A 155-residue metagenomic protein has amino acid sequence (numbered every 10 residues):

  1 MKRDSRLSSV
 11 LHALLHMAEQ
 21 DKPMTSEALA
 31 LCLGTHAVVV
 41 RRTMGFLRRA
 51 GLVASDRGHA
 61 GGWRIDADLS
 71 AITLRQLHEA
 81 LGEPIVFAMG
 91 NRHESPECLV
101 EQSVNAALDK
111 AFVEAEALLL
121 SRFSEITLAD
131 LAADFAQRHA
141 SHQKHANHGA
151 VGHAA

Functional and structural regions predicted by a protein language model:
K2-T35: N-terminal helix-turn-helix DNA-binding core of bacterial DNA-binding proteins
V38: Key DNA-contact positions within bacterial/archaeal DNA-binding proteins
T43-A50: Basic amphipathic alpha-helical segments that dock to polyanions
A50-D66: Beta-hairpin "wing" of winged helix-turn-helix
L69-E94, F112: Conserved segment of winged-helix/HTH DNA-binding domains
P96-A155: C-terminal regulatory/oligomerization modules of transcriptional regulators
